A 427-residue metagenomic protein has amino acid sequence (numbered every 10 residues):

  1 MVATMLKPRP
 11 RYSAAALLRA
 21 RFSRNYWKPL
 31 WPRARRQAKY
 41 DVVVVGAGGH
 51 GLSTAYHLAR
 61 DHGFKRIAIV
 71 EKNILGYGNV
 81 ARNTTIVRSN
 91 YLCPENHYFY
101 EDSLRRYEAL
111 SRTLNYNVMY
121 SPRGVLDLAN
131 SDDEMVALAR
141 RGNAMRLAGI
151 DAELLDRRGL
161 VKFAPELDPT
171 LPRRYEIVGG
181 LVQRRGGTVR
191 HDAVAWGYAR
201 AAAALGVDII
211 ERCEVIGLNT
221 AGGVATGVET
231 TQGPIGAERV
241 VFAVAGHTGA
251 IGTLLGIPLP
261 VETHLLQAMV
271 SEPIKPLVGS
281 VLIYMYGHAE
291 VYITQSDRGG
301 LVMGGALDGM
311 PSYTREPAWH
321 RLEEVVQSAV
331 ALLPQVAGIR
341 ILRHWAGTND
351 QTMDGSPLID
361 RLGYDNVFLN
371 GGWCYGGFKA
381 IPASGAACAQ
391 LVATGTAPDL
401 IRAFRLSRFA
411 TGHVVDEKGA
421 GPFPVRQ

Functional and structural regions predicted by a protein language model:
M1-V42, R60-F64: Extreme N-terminal leader/targeting segments of oxidoreductases
V2-L17, R21, A109, S121 (+3 more regions): Flavin (FAD/FMN) cofactor-binding and adjacent substrate-gating region of FAD-dependent oxidoreductase domains
A47-H50, K72: Glycine-rich Rossmann-fold phosphate-binding loop(s) that bind the pyrophosphate of adenine dinucleotide cofactors
Y56-R60, T85-V87, Y116-G124, G217-N219 (+3 more regions): Active-site substrate-recognition segment that forms the wall of the catalytic cavity or substrate channel
A59-V80: Glycine-rich FAD pyrophosphate-binding loop
T84-E166, E290-Y292, H320, S328-V330: Dinucleotide-binding Rossmann-like beta1-alpha1 core, especially the glycine-rich loop that anchors the ADP
V330-Q427: C-terminal catalytic lobe of FAD-dependent flavoproteins
